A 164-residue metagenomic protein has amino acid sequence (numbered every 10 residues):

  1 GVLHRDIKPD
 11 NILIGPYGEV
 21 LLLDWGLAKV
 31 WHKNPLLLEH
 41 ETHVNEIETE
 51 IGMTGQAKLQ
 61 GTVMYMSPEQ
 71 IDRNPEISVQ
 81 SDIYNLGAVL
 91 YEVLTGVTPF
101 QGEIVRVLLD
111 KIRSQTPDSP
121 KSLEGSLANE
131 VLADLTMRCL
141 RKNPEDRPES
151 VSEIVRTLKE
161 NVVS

Functional and structural regions predicted by a protein language model:
G1-V2, V20: Conserved protein kinase catalytic-loop anchor
V2-P9, I14: Catalytic-loop of the protein kinase fold
R5, K29, K33, I47 (+2 more regions): Compositionally biased, intrinsically disordered low-complexity segments
R5-D6, V30, I71, P148: Hydrophobic alpha-helical segments, especially transmembrane helices and their immediate juxtamembrane helical caps
N11, T54-Q56, G125: Short, flexible, glycine/charge-rich loop motifs used to bind or transfer phosphoryl groups or to couple energy/partner
L13, M64-V163: C-terminal lobe helix-coil module of Hanks-type protein kinase domains
Y17-E19, L23, A28-P68: Activation segment of protein kinases
